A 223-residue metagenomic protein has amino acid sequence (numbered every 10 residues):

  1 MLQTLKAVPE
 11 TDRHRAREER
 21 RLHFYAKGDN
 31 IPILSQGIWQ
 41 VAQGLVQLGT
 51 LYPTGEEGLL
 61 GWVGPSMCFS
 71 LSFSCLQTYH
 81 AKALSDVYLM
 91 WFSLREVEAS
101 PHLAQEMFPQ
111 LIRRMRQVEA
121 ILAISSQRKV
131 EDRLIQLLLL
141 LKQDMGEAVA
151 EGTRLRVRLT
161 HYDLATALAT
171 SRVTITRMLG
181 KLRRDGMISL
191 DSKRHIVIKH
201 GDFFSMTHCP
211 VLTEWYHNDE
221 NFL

Functional and structural regions predicted by a protein language model:
L2-K27: Short proline/glycine- and basic residue-enriched helix-capping loop/turn segments at helix->loop/beta transitions
R21-S85: Cyclic nucleotide-binding regulatory domains
L48, W91, V197-I198: Short hydrophobic/aromatic-rich beta-strand segments that constitute the beta-sheet cores of beta-sandwich/beta-barrel
L59-R116, A120: Cyclic-nucleotide recognition modules
Q105-A169: Polybasic "coupling" helices that flank or enter modular domains
D144-L223: Phosphate-/nucleic-acid-contacting segments
